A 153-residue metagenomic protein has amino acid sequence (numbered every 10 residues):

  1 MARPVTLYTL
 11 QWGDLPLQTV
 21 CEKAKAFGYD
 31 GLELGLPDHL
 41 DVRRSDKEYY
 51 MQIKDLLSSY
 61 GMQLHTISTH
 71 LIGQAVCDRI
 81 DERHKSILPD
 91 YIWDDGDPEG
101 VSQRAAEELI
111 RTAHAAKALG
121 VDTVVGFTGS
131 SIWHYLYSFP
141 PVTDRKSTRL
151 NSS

Functional and structural regions predicted by a protein language model:
M1-L15: Boundary/entry segment of secreted carbohydrate-active catalytic domains
A2-V5, K23-D30: A short, Lys/Arg-enriched amphipathic alpha-helix followed by its capping loop at the start of a domain
Y8-L10, H70-G73, G129: Short, solvent-exposed turn/loop segments enriched in Gly/Ser/Thr/Pro and often Arg
Q18, S59, V76-R149: Active-site acidic/histidine proton-transfer and metal-coordination neighborhood in alpha/beta enzyme cores
C21-F27, R44-T66, D81-R83, R111-G120: Acidic (Asp/Glu)-rich catalytic clusters
E33, T66-S68, V125: Conserved beta-strand positions in the central sheet of alpha/beta enzyme cores
G35-S58, T128-L136: Glycine-rich, proline-tolerant flexible connector loops at the mouths of alpha/beta enzymes
N151-S153: Hydrophobic alpha-helical segments, chiefly the membrane-spanning helices and signal/signal-anchor peptides
